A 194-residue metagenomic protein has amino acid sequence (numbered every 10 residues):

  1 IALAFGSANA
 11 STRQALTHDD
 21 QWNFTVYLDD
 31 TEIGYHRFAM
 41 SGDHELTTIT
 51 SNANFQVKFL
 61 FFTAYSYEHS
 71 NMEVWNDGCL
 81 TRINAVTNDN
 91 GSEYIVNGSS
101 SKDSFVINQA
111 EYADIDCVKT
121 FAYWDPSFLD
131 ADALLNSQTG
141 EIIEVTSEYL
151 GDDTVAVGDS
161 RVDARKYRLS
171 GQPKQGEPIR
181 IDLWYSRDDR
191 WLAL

Functional and structural regions predicted by a protein language model:
I1-A4: Bacterial N-terminal signal peptides
A8-A10, V157: Cleavable N-terminal signal peptides
L16-D19, T81-P178: Solvent-exposed helix/loop surface patches that form functional interfaces
D19-E32: Tryptophan-anchored aromatic micro-motifs
T31-Y67: N-terminal, post-signal-peptide region of Sec/Tat-exported proteins
H36-M40, E68-V74, V96-G98, S147 (+2 more regions): Hydrophobic/aromatic beta-strand elements that line small-molecule binding cavities or substrate pockets in beta-rich
L46-Q56, S66, M72, N76 (+2 more regions): Gly/Pro-enriched, hydrophobic low-complexity segments that function as extracytoplasmic propeptides/linkers
A53-Y94: Mid-chain, structured segments of secreted extracytoplasmic proteins
